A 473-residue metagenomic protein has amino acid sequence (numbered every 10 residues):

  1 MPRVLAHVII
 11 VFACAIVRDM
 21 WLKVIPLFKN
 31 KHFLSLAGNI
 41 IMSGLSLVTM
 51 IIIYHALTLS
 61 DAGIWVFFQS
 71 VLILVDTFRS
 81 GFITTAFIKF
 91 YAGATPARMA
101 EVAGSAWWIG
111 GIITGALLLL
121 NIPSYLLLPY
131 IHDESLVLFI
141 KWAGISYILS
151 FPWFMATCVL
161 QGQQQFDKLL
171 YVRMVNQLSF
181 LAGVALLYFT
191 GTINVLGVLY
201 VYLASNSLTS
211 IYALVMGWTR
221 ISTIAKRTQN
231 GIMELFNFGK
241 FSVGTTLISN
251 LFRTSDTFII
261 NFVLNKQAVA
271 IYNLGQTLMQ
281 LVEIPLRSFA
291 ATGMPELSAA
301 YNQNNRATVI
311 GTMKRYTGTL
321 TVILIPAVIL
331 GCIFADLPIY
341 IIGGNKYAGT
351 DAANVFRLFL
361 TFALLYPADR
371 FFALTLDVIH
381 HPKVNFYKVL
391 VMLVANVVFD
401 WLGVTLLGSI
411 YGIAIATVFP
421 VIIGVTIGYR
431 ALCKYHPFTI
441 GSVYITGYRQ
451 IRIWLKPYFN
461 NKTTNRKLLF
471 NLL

Functional and structural regions predicted by a protein language model:
A13-A15, P26-T84, L181, K240-Q267: Signature of the first transmembrane helix
A15-F28, D167, G191, V195-V201 (+4 more regions): Interhelical loop/hinge segments that connect adjacent transmembrane helices in multipass membrane
I25, Y125-A143, C332-A363: Interfacial segments at transmembrane-helix termini and the short loops linking adjacent helices
N30-M42, F68, I73, T77-Y125 (+3 more regions): Membrane-water interface segments that mark the loop-to-transmembrane alpha-helix transition
M50-L74, V137, V195, G231-F238 (+4 more regions): Interfacial/gating helices of multi-pass transporter permease domains
R79-P96, G162, G275, M279-N305 (+2 more regions): Helix-loop junctions and terminal segments of transmembrane helices in multi-pass membrane transport/translocation
F90, T95, L149-V172, F356-L390: Membrane-interface junctions at transmembrane-helix termini in multi-pass inner-membrane proteins
K141, L170-R220, V391-A395, S409-C433: Hydrophobic alpha-helical transmembrane segments
